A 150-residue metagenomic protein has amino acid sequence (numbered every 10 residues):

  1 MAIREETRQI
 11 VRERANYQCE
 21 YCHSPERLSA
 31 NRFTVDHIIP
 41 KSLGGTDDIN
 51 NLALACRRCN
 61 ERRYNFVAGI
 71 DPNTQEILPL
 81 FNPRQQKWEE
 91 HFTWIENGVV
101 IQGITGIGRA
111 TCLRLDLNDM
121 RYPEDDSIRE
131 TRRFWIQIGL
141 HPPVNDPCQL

Functional and structural regions predicted by a protein language model:
M1, E5-E6, P25-L28, E61-L150: Extended charged
I3-F33, C56-R63: Short cysteine-rich loop/turn motifs with clustered Cys
R14, A30, D47-N51, L80: Flanking scaffold residues of small Cys/His-coordinated metal-binding clusters
F33, D47-N51, R63, K87: Short connector loops at helix/strand junctions that flank enzyme active sites, especially segments positioning acidic
I39-L52, R84: Short linker/helix segments within small regulatory modules
L54-R57, E90: Generic alpha-helical structural context detector
